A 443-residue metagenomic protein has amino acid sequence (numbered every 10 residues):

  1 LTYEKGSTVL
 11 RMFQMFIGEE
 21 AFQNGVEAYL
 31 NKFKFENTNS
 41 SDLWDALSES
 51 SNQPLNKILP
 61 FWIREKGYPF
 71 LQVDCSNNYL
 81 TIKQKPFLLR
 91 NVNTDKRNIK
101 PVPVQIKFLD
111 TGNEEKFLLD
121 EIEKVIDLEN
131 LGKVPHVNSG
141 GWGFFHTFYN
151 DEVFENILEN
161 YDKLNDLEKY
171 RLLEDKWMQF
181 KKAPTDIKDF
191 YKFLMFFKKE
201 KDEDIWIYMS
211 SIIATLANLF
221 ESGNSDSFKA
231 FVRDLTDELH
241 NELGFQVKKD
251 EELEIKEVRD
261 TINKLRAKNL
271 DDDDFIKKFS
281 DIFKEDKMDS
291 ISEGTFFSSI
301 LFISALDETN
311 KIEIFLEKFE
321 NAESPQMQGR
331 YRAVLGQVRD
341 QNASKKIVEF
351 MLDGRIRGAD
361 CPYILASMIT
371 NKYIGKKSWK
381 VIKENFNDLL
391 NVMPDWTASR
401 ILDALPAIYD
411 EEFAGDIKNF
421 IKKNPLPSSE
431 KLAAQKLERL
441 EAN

Functional and structural regions predicted by a protein language model:
L1, K5-F16, E20-N24, N31-N443: Non-catalytic accessory/interaction domains
